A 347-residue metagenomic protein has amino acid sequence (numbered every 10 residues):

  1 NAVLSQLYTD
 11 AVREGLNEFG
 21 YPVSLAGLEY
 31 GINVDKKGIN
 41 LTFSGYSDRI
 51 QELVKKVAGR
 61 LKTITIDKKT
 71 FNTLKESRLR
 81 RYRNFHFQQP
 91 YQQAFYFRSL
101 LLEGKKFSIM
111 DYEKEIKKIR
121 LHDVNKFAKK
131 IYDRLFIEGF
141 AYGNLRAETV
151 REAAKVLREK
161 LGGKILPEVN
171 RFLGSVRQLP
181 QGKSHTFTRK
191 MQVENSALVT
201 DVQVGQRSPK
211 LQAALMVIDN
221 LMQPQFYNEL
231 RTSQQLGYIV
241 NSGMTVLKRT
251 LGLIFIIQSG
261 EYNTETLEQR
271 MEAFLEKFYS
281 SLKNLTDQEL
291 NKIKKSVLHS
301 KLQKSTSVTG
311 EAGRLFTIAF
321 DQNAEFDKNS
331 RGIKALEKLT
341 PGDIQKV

Functional and structural regions predicted by a protein language model:
N1-T63, K69-K118, R134-G143, N195-M216 (+1 more regions): M16 family metallopeptidases and their MPP-like homologs
E138-N195: An aromatic/glycine/proline-enriched structural segment found at the starts of mature extracellular/organellar domains
K155-K160, V217, E272-A273: Short, solvent-exposed amphipathic alpha-helical segments in soluble enzyme and RNA/protein-processing domains
